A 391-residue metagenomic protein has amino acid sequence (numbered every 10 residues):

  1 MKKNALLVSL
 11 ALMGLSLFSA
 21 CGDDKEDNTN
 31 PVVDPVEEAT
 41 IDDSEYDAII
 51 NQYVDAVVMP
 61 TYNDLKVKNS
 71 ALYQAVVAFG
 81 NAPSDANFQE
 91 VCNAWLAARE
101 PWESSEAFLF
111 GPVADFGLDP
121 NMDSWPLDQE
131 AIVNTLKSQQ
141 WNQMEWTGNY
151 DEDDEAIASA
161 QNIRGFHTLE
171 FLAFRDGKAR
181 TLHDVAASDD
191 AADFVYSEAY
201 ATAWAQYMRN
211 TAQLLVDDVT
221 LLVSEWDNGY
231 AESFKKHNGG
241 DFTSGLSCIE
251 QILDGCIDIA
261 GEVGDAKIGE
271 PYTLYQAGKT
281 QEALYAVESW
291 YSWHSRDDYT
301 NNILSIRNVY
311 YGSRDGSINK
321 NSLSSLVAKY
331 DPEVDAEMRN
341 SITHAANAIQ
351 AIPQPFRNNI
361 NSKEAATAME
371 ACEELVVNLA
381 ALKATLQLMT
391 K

Functional and structural regions predicted by a protein language model:
M1-A5, L10, G14-E45: Bacterial Sec-dependent N-terminal signal peptides
V32-K391: Mature extracytoplasmic or organellar-lumen-exposed domains after removal of signal/transit peptides
